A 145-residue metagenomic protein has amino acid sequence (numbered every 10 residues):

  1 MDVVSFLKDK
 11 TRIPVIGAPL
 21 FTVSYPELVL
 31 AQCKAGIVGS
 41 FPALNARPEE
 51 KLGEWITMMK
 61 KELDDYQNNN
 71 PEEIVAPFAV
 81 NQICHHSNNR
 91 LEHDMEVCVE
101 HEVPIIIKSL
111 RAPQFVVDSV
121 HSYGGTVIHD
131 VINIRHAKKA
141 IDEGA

Functional and structural regions predicted by a protein language model:
M1-A145: Active-site entrance/lid segments in N-terminal catalytic domains of soluble metabolic enzymes
